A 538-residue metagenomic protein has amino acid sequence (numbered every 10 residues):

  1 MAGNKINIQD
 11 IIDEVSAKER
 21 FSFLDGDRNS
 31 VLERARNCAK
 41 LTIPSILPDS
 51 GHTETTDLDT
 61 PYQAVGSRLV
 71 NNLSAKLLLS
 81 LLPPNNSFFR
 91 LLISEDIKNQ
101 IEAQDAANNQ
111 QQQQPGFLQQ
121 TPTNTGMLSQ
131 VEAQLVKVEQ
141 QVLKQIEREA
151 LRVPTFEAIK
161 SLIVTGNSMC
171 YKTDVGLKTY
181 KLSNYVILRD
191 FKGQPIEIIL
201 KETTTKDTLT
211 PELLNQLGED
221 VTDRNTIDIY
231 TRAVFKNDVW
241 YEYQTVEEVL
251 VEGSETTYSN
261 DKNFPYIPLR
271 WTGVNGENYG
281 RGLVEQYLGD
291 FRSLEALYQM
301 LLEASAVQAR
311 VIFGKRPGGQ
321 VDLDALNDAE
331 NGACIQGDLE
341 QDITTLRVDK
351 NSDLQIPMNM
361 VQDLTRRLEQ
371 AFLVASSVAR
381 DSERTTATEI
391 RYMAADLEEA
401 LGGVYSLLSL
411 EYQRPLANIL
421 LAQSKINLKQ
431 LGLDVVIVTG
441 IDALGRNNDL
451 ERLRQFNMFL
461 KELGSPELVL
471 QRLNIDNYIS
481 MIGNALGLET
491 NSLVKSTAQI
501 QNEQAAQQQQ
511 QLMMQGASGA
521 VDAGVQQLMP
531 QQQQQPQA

Functional and structural regions predicted by a protein language model:
M1-G26, I46, F313-A538: C-terminal anchoring/interaction modules
M1-Q216: Extended, helix-rich architectural segments
D13, R20, V164-T165, Y171-E330: Structured, contiguous alpha/beta core segments that scaffold functional sites
A35, L69, L73-L81, P154-I163 (+4 more regions): Generic hydrophobic, helix-prone segments enriched in Leu/Val/Ile
S45-H52, Q130-D174, Y279-G314, D349-E383 (+1 more regions): Long, contiguous amphipathic alpha-helices that act as assembly "spine/axial" helices in icosahedral shell and virion
S50-G66, Q141-E149, T208-Y241, A325-D349: An N-terminal domain-start capping segment
K76-L79, P83, L288-A304, N477-N484: Short, hydrophobic/amphipathic alpha-helical patches that form generic packing surfaces within helical domains
Q114-E132, Q140-R148, P268-F291, T344-S352 (+2 more regions): Charged, low-complexity surface segments at secondary-structure and domain boundaries
